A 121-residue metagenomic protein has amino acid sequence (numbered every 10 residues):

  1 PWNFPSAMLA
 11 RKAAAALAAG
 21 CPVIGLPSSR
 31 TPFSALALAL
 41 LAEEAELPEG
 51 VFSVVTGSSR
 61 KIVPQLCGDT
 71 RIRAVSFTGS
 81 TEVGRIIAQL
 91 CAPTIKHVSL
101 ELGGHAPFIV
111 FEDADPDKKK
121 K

Functional and structural regions predicted by a protein language model:
P1-G50, I95: Conserved small-residue-rich beta-alpha loop and adjacent elements that most often cradle the phosphate/pyrophosphate
A45-K121: Conserved NAD(P)+-binding/catalytic subdomain of aldehyde/semialdehyde dehydrogenases
